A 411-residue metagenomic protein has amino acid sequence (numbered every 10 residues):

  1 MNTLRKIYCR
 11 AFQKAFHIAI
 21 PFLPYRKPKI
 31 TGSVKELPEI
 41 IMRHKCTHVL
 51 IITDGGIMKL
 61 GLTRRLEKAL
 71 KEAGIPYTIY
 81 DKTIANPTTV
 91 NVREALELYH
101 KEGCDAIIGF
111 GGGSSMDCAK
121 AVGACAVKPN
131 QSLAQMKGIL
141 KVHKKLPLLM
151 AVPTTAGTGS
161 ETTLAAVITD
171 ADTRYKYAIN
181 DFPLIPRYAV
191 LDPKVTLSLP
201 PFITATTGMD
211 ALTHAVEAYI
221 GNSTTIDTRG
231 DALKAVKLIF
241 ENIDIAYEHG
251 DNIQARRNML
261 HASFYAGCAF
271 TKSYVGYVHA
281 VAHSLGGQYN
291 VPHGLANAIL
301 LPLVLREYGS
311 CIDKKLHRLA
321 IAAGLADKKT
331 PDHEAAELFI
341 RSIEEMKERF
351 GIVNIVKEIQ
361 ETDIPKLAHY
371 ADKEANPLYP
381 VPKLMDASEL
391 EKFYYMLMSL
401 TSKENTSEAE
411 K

Functional and structural regions predicted by a protein language model:
M1-A73, Y77-I79, L400, E404 (+1 more regions): An N-terminal, well-structured beta->alpha segment
N2-I7, A326-K411: C-terminal charged capping/lid subdomain of soluble metabolic enzymes
L50, M58-N130, I245-R256: N-terminal small/polar loop signature for handling phosphorylated ligands or for N-terminal nucleophile
K68, A165-S273: Carboxylate- and glycine-rich phosphate/diphosphate-binding segment that chelates Mg2+/Mn2+
V90-K194: Glycine/threonine-rich beta-strand-loop-alpha-helix active-site module that forms ligand/phosphate-binding
G157, F264-N297, A375-L378: Glycine-rich phosphate/pyrophosphate-binding beta-alpha loops
V291-N354: Active-site pocket-lining segment
